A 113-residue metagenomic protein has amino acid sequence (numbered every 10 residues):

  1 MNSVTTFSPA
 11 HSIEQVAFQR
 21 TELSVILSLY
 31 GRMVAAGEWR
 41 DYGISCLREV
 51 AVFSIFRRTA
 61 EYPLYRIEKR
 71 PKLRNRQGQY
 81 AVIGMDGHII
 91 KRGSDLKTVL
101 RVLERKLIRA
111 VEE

Functional and structural regions predicted by a protein language model:
N2-V4, Y65-G87: Short aromatic-glycine-(Arg/Gly/Cys) micro-motifs in beta-strand/loop hairpins
N2-V52: Negatively charged, low-complexity tracts enriched in Asp/Glu with abundant Ser/Thr
Y30, Y42, Y62-Y65, Y80: Sequence-level detector for tyrosine residue identity
R48-A51, R58-P63: Short, charged/polar surface micro-motifs in flexible loops or helix N-caps
S54-I55, E68: Short, hydrophobic/aromatic-rich beta-strand segments within well-structured domains
I55-A60, I83-G87: Secondary-structure transition/turn motif
A81-I108: Mixed-charge, glycine-accented linear interaction segment located at domain edges/termini
